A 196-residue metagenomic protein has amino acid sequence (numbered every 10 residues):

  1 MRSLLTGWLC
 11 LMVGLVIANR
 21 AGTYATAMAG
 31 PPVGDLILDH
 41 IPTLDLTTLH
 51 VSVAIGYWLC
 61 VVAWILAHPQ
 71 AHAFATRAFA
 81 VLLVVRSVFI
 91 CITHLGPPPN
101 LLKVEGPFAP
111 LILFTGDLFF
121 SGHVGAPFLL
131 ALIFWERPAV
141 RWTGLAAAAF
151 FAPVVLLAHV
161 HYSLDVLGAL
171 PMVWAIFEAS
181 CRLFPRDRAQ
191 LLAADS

Functional and structural regions predicted by a protein language model:
M1-Y57, I92-L95, G106, L111: N-terminal transmembrane-helix/juxtamembrane module of multi-pass inner/ER membrane proteins
R2-C10, A73-V81, T143-A146, L164: Alpha-helical transmembrane segments of integral membrane proteins
L9-V13, I17, R77-V81, V85 (+1 more regions): Hydrophobic faces of alpha-helical transmembrane segments in multi-pass integral membrane proteins
L15-R20, L83-C91, A148-H159: Aromatic-anchored segments of alpha-helical transmembrane domains
A25-I37, L66-R141, A148, F184-D195: Membrane-interface loops
L49-Y57, S121-G125, L167-P171: Membrane-embedded alpha-helical segments of multi-pass membrane proteins, especially the transmembrane helices
I112-G116, L156-L164: Membrane-interface helix caps and helix-loop-helix hairpins in membrane proteins
A126-L130, H161-C181: Alpha-helical transmembrane segments that form the membrane-embedded catalytic/substrate-binding core of multi-pass
